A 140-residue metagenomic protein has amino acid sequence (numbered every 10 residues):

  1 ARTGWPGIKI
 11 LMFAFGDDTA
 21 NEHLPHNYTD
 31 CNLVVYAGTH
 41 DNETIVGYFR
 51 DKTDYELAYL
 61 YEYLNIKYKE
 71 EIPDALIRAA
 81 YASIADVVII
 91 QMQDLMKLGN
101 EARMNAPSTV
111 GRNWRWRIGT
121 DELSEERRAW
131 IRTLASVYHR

Functional and structural regions predicted by a protein language model:
A1-R140: Catalytic cores of glycan-processing enzymes that make or break glycosidic bonds
